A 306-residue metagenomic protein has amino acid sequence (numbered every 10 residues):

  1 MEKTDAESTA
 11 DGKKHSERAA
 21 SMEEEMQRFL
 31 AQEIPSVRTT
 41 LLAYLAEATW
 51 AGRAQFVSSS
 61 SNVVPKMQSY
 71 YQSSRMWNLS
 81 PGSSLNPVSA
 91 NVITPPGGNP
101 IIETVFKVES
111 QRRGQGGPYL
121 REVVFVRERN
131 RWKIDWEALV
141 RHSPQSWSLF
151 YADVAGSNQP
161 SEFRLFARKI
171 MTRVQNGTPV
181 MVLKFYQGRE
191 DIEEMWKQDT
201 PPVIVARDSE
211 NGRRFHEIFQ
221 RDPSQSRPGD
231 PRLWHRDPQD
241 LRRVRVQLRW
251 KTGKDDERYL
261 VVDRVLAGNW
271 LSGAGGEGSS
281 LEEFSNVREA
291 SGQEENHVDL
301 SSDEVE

Functional and structural regions predicted by a protein language model:
T4-E7: Sec-dependent signal peptide cleavage junction
T9, H15-A31, P35-L42, A46-I101 (+1 more regions): Short solvent-exposed beta->alpha transition segments
G12, G114-V174, E190-Q198, R243-L300: Short beta-strand edge/turn micro-motifs at domain boundaries
Y71-V123, R227-R243, V262-G268: Surface-exposed, charged secondary-structure patches
N158-S161, A206-Q247: Short nucleic-acid-contacting surface segments enriched for D/E, G, S/T with interspersed K/R
N176-F215: OB-fold (S1/OB) nucleic-acid-binding surfaces
S302-E306: Short, solvent-exposed mixed-charge patches
